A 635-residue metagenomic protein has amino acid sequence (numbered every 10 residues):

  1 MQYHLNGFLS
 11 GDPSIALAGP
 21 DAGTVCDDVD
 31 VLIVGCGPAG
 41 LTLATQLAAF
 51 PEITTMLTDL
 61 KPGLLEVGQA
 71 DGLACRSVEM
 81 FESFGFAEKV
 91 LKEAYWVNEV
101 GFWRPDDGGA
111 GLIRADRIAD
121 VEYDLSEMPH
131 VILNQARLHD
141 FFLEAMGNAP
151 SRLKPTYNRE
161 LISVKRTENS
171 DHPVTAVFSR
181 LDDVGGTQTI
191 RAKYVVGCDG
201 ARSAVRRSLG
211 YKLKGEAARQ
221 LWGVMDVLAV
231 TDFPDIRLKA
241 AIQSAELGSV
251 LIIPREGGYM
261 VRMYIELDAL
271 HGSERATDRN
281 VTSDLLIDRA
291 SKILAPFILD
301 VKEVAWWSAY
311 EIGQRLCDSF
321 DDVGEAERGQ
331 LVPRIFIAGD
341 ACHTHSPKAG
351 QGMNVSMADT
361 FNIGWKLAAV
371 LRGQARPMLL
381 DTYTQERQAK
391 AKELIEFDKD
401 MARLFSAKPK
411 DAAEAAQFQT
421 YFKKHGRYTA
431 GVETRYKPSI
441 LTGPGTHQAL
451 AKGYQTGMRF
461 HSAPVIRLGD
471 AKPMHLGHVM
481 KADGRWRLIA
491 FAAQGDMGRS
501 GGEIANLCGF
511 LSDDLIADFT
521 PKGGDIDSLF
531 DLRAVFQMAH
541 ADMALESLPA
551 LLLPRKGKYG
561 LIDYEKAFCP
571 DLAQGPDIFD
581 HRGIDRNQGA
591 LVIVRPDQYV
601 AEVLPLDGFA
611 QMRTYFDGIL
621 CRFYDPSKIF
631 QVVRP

Functional and structural regions predicted by a protein language model:
M1-V31, Q46-I53, Q330: Extreme N-terminal leader/targeting segments of oxidoreductases
D27-V29, D183-Y194, C198, L331: Core beta-strand elements of the Rossmann-like FAD/NAD(P) dinucleotide-binding domain in flavoenzyme oxidoreductases
C36-A44, F142, G197, V304 (+7 more regions): Conserved mid-domain beta->alpha element of the FAD-binding
T45-D71: Glycine-rich FAD pyrophosphate-binding loop
E66-G147, S244, I395: Active-site-adjacent segment of FAD-dependent monooxygenases/related oxidoreductases
E144, N148, V174, D182 (+1 more regions): Conserved FAD-binding catalytic core of PHBH/FMO-like flavoproteins
A149-I162, L299: A conserved beta-strand/loop element that lines the FAD pocket in flavoprotein oxidoreductases
Y157-V174: A conserved short coil-to-beta-strand element within the FAD-binding core of flavoproteins
